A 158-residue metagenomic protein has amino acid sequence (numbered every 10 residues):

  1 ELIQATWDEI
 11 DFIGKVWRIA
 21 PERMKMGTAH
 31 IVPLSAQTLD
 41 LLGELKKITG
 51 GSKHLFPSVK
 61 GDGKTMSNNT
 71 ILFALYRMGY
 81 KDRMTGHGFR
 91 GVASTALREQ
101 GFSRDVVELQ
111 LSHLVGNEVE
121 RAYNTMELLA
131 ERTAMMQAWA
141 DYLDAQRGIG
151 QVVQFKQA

Functional and structural regions predicted by a protein language model:
L2, G86-Q100, V107-E108: Short, basic/aromatic-rich helical patch in the C-terminal catalytic core of site-specific tyrosine
I3-K47, L114-R121: Conserved tyrosine-mediated DNA breakage-rejoining catalytic core shared by Y-recombinases
D8-V16, K81-R83, F102-A122, A145-Q151: Short, polar N-cap/turn motifs at the start of nucleic acid-interacting alpha helices
G14, P33-D82, G88, G101 (+2 more regions): Active-site/catalytic core of tyrosine-dependent DNA strand-transfer enzymes
D40, H54, V92-T95, R121: Positions in alpha-helical segments
Y123-A130: Short, flexible active-site recognition loops that position polar ligands and cofactors
